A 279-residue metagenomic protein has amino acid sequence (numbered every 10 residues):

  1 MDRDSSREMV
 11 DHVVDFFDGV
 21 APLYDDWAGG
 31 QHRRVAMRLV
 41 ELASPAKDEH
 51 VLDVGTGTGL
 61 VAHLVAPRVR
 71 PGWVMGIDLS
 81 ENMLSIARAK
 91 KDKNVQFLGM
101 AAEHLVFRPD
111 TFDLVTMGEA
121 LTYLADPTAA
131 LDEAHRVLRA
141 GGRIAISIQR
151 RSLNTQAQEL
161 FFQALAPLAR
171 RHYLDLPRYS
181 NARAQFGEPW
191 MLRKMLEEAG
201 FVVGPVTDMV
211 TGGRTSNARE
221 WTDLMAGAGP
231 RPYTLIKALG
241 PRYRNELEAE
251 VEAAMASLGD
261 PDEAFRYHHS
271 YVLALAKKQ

Functional and structural regions predicted by a protein language model:
D2-A46, L60-L64, M83-I86, K90 (+2 more regions): Conserved class I S-adenosyl-L-methionine
M9, A28, H32-A36, S80 (+3 more regions): Conserved donor sugar-nucleotide recognition element shared by glycan-biosynthetic enzymes
H50-L105: Class I SAM-dependent methyltransferase SAM/SAH-binding core
T58-L60, A182-Q279: Conserved Class I S-adenosyl-L-methionine
E103-L114: A short acidic, Gly/Pro-enriched loop at the edge of an enzyme's catalytic core that lines a small-molecule cofactor
L114-P127, R150: A short SAM/SAH-binding and catalytic strip from SAM-dependent methyltransferases
T128-R143: A short glycine-rich, Lys/Arg-flanked "PGG" loop and its adjoining helix->strand segment in the class I
R143-R171: Conserved class I S-adenosyl-L-methionine
